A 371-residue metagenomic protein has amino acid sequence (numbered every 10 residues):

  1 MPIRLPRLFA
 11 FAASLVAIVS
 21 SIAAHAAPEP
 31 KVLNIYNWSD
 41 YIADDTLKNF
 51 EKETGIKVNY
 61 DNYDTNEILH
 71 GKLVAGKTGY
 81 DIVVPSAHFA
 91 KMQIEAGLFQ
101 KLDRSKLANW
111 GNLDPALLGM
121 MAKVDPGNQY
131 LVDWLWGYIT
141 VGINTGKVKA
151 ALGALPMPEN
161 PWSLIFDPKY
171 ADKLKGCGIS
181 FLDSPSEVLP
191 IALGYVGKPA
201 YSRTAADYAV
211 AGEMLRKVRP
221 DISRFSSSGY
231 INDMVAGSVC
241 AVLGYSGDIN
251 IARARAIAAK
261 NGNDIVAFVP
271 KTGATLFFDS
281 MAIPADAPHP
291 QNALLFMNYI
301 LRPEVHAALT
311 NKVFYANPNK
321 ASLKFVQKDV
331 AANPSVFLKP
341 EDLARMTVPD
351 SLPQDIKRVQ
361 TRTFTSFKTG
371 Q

Functional and structural regions predicted by a protein language model:
A10-S21: Bacterial N-terminal signal peptides
A26-Q93: Early extracytoplasmic/lumenal segment of secretory-pathway proteins
T78-I82, Q100-T145: A structural signal for short loop-to-beta-strand junctions that line the ligand-binding cleft of periplasmic/secreted
I94-L102, D125-N128, D221, A252-V269 (+1 more regions): Ligand-binding "clamshell"
Q100-G111, S163, A259-T275, P284-A287: Short beta-strand->loop
C177-A192, V196-F268: Ligand-binding pocket segment of bilobal, Venus flytrap-like solute-binding proteins
N232, P340-Q371: Conserved C-terminal helix/tail region of periplasmic/extracytoplasmic solute-binding proteins
D279, P284-R345: Mature extracytoplasmic/periplasmic domains
